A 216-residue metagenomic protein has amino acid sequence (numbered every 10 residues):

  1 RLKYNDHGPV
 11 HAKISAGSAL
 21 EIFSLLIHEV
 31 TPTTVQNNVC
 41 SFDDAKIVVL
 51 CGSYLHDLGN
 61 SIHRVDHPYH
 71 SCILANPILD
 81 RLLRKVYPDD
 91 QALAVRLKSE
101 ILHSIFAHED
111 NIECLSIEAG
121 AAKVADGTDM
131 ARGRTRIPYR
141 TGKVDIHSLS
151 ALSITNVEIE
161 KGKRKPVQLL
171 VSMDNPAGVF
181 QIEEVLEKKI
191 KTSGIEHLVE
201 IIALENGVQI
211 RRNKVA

Functional and structural regions predicted by a protein language model:
K3-D6, V10, G17-D43, L55 (+3 more regions): Divalent metal-dependent phosphate-bond-processing catalytic cores, especially two-metal-ion Mg2+/Mn2+ enzymes that act
K13, Y69, V95, S99 (+1 more regions): An alpha-helix initiation/capping motif
S15, V39-A75, E100-H108: His-Asp-centered metal-binding catalytic motifs of divalent-metal-dependent phosphohydrolases/nucleases
F42, D90-K98: Membrane-interface starts of transmembrane alpha-helices
I78-K85, A94: Non-catalytic interaction/clamp surfaces of large macromolecular machines
